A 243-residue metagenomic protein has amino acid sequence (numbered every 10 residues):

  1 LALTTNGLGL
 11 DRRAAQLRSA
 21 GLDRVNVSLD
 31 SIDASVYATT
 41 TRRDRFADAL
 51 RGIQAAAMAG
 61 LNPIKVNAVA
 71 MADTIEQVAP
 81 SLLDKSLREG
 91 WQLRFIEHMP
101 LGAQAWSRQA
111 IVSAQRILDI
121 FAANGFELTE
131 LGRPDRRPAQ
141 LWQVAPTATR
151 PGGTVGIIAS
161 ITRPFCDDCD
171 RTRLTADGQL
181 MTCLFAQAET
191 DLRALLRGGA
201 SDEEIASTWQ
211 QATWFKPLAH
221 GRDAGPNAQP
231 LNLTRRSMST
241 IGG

Functional and structural regions predicted by a protein language model:
L1-I96: Radical SAM/AdoMet-radical enzyme domain recognition
D84, R88, H98-G243: Auxiliary Fe-S-binding modules of radical SAM enzymes
